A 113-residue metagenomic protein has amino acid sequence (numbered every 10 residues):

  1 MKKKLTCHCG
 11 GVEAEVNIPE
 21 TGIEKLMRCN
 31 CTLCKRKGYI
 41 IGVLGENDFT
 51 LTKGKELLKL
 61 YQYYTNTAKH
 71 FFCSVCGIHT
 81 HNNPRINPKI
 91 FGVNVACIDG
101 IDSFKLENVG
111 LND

Functional and structural regions predicted by a protein language model:
M1-T6, G11-D113: A short Gly-Trp-Pro
